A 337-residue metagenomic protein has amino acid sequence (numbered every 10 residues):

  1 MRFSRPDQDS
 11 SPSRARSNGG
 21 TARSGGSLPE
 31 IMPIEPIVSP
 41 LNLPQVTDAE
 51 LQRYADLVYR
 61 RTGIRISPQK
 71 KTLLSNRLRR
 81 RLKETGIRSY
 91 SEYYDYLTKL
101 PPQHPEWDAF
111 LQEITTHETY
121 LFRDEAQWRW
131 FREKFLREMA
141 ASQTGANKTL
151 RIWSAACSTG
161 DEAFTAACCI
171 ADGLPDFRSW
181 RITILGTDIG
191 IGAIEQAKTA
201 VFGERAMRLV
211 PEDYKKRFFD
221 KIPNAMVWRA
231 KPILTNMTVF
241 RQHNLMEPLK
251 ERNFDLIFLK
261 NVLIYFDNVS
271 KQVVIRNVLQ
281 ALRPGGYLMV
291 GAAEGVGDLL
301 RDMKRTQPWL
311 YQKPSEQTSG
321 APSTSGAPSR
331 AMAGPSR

Functional and structural regions predicted by a protein language model:
R2-D9, R14, N18-G20, S24-W153 (+1 more regions): Conserved AdoMet
R132, A167-A171, L279: A structural alpha-helix within SAM-dependent methyltransferase catalytic domains
N147-E162, L185: Conserved class I S-adenosyl-L-methionine
A155, P175-F258, V262-V273, G295-G297 (+1 more regions): Extended basic-aromatic, gly/pro-enriched interface segments that bind polyanionic ligands
T159-F177: Conserved SAM-binding loop of SAM-dependent methyltransferases across substrates and taxa, primarily the Class I
L256, G297-R337: Core SAM-dependent methyltransferase catalytic element
Q272-P284: A short glycine-rich, Lys/Arg-flanked "PGG" loop and its adjoining helix->strand segment in the class I
G285-A292: Conserved beta-strand signature within the Rossmann-like core of class I S-adenosyl-L-methionine
